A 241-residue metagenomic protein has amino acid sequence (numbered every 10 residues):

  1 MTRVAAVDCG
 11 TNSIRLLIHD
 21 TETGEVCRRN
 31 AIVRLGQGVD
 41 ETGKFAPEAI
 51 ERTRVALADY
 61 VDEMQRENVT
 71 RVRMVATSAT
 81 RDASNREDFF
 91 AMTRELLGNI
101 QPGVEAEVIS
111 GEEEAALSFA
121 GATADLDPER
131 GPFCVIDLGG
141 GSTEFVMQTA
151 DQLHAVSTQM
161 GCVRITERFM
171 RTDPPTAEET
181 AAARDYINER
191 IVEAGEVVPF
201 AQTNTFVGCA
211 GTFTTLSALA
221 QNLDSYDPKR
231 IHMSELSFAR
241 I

Functional and structural regions predicted by a protein language model:
T2-E25: N-terminal basic/disordered segments at the start of proteins
V4, I18-T21, R34, G38-V69 (+3 more regions): Helical "lid/coupling" subdomains associated with nucleotide-phosphate turnover
T11, G140, G211-T214: Short, glycine/acidic-enriched loop or turn micro-motifs at the edges of active sites
R29-V33: A structural signal for short, well-ordered beta-strand segments
V72: Extracellular/periplasmic ligand-binding regions of membrane signal-transduction receptors
P132-S142, V146: A generic, well-ordered mixed alpha/beta core segment in the N-terminal half of proteins
